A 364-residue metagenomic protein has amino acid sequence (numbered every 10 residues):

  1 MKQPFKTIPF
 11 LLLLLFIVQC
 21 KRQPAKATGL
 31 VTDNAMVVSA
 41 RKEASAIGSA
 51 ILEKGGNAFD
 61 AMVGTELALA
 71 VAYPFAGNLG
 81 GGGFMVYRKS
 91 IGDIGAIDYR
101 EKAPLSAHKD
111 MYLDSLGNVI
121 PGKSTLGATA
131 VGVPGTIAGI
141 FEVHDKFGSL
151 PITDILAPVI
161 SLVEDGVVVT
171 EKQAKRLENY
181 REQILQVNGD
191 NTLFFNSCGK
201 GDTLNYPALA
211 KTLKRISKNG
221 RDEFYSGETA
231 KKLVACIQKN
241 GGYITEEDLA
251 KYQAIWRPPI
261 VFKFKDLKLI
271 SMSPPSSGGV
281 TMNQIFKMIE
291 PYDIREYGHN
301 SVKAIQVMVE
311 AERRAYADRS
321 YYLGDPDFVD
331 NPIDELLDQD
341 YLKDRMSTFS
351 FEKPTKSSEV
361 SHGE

Functional and structural regions predicted by a protein language model:
M1-P9: Bacterial N-terminal signal peptides that target proteins for export
F16-Q19: C-terminal motif of bacterial Sec signal peptides marking the signal peptidase cleavage site
R22-A46, A50, A58-N219, F224-S226 (+2 more regions): Noncatalytic scaffold domains of N-terminal-nucleophile
A50-L52, H362: Long, structured ligand/cofactor-binding scaffold of large enzymes
D145-L150, K218-R221, I289-E296, R319-L323: Short helix-capping/linker segments at secondary-structure and domain boundaries
Q284: Protein kinase glycine-rich loop
P291-E364: Internal maturation/activation junctions in enzymes
